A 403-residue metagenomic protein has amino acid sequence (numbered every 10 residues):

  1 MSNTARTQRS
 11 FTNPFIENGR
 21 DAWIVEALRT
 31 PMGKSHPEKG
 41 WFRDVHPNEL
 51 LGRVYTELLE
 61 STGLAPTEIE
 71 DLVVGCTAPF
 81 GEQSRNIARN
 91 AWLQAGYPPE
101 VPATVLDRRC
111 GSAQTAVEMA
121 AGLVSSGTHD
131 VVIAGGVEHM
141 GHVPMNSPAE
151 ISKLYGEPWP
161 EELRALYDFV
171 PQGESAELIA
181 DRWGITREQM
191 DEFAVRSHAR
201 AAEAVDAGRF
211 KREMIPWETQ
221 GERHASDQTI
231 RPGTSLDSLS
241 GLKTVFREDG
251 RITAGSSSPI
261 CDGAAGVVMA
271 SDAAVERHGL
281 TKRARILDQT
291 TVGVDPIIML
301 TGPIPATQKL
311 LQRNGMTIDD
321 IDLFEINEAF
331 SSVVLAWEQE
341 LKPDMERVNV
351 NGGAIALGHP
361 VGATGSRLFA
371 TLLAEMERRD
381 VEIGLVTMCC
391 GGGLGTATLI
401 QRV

Functional and structural regions predicted by a protein language model:
R6-T7, F11-P14, G19, L28-P31 (+4 more regions): N-terminal extracellular/periplasmic Venus flytrap/periplasmic-binding protein-like
N13, K34-P37, A121-W183, P232: Glycine-rich loop/linker segments at domain edges
W41-V131, V137-G156, M214-S226, I297 (+1 more regions): Conserved beta-ketoacyl condensing-enzyme motif
V45, C76-D130, L166-E174, G233-P259 (+3 more regions): Conserved catalytic cysteine-centered active-site region of acyl-thioester-dependent Claisen-condensing enzymes
P47-G63, I87-A91, A116, Q172-I179 (+4 more regions): Short, well-ordered amphipathic alpha-helical segments that serve as non-catalytic structural scaffolds within diverse
D107-E138, A180-F210, G266-A273, P360-V381 (+1 more regions): Active-site-proximal alpha-helical scaffold in enzymes
D272-D320, E338: Glycine- and Gly-Pro-enriched alpha-helical subdomains that act as flexible, kink-prone "lid/hinge" or packing modules
